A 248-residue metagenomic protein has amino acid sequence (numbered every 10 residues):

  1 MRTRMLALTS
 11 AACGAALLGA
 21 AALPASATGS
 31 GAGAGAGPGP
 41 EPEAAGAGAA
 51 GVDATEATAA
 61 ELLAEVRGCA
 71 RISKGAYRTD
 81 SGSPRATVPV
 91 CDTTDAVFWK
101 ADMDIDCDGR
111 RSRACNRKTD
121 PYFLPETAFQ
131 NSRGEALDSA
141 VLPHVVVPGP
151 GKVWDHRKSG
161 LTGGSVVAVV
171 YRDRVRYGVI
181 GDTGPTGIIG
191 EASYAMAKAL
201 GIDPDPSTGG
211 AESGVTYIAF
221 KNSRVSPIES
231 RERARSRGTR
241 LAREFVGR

Functional and structural regions predicted by a protein language model:
R2-A22, T28-G31, G39-R174, G187 (+2 more regions): Cell wall/extracellular polymer interaction/catalysis modules
H144-V146, V179, T216-I218: Soluble periplasmic/extracytoplasmic beta-strand elements of cell-envelope proteins
R176-P185: Short beta-strand-centered aromatic/proline hotspots
T186-M196: Short, solvent-exposed secondary-structure boundary/capping segments
T208-T216: Intrinsically disordered, low-complexity linker and terminal regions at domain boundaries
